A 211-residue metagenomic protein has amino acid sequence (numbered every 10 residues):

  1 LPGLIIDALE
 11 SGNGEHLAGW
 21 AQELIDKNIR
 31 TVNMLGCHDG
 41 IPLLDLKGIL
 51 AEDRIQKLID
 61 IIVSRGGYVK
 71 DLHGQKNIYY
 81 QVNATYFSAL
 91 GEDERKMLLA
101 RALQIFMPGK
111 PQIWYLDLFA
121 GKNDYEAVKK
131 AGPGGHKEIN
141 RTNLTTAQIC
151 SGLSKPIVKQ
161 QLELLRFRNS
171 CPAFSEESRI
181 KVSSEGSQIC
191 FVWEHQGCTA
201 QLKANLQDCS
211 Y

Functional and structural regions predicted by a protein language model:
L1-Y211: Active-site and adjacent substrate-binding regions of carbohydrate-active enzymes
